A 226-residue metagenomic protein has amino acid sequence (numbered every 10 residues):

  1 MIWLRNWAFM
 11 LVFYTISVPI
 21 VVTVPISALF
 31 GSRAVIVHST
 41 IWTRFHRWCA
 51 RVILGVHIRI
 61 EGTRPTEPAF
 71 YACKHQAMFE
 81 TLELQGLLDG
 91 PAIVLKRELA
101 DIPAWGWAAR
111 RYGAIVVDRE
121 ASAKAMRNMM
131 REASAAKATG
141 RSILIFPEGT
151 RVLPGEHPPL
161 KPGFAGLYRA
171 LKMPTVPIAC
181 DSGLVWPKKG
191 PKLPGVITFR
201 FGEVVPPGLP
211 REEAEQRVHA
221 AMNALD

Functional and structural regions predicted by a protein language model:
M1-H57: N-terminal membrane-anchoring alpha-helices
V21-S39, R51-I53, T66-S122: Catalytic core of membrane glycerolipid acyltransferases/transacylases, capturing the structured, soluble-facing
R47, L84, G106, A133-S134 (+1 more regions): Short amphipathic alpha-helical segments and helix-helix/interface helices
A50-R51, A109, A136, Y168: A generic structural signal for well-ordered alpha-helical segments
I60, Y71, I93-V94, F199-F201: Generic preference for hydrophobic
E61-P65: Glycine-rich helix-loop-beta junction characteristic of Rossmann-like nucleotide cofactor-binding loops
M126-D226: Non-catalytic C-terminal accessory region of glycerolipid acyltransferases and related lyso-lipid remodeling enzymes
